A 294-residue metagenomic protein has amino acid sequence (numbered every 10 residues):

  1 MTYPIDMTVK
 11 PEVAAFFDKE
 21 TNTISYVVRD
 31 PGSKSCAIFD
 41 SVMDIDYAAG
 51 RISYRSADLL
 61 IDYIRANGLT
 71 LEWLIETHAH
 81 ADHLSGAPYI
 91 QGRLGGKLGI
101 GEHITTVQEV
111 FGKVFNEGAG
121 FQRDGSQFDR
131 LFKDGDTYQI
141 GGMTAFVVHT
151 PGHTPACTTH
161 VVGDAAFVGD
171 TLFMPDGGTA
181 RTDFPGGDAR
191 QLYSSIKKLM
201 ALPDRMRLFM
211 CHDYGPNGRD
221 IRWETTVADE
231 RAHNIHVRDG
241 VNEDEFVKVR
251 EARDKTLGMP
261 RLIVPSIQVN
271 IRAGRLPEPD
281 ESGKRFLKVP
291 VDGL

Functional and structural regions predicted by a protein language model:
M1-P11, S194-R207, C211-L294: Accessory terminal helices/loops
P4-T70, T159-V168: Conserved beta-strand hairpin/beta-sheet module of binuclear metal-dependent hydrolase folds, prominently
V13-F16, V27, D134-V162, A201: Core dinuclear metal-dependent hydrolase active-site scaffold
T21, I45-D46, A79-L84, T105-Q108 (+3 more regions): Active-site environment of divalent metal-dependent phosphoester hydrolases
V28, D40, H78, I90 (+6 more regions): Divalent metal-coordination and catalytic microenvironments
C36, M43-I45, A49-M143, H233: Active-site HxH/HxHxD metal-binding segment of metal-dependent hydrolases
F39, T70-A79, G99-E102, T150-G152 (+3 more regions): Active-site neighborhood of phospho(di)ester-bond hydrolases with catalytic His/Asp-centered motifs
T179-L202: Active-site-adjacent loop/tail segments of enzyme domains
